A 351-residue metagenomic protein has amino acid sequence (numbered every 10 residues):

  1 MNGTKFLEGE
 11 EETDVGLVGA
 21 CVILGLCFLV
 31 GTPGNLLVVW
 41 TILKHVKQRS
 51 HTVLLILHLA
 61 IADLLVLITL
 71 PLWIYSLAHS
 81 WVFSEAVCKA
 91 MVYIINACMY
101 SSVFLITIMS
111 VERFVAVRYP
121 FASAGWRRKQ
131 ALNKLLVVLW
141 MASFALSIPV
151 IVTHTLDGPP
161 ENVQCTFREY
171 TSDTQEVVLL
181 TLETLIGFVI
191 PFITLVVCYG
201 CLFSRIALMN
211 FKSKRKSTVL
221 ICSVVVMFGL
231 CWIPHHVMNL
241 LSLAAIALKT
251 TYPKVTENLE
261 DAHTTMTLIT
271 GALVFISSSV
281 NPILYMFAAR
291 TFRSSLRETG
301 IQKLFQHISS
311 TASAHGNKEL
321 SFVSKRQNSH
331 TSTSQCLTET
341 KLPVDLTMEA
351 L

Functional and structural regions predicted by a protein language model:
M1-E8, V137, P159, T250-N258 (+2 more regions): Intrinsically disordered regulatory tails of 7TM GPCRs
M1-P33, L37, T171, L180 (+1 more regions): Extracellular N-terminal segment of 7TM GPCRs
N2-E11, W81-V92, N96, Y119 (+4 more regions): Loop architecture of class A 7-transmembrane GPCRs
T13-C21, G25, H51-M109, A116-W126: Extracellular TM2-ECL1-early TM3 structural module of rhodopsin-like
A20-I23, C27, L132-L139, V224 (+1 more regions): Hydrophobic alpha-helical transmembrane segments of polytopic
I68, A145-V152, V189-V196, V225-A244 (+2 more regions): Hydrophobic alpha-helical segments of membrane proteins
M99-V137, L202-F203, A207, M286-R293: Class A GPCR helix-loop hinge within the 7TM core
L135, T166-D173, E183-F188, G200-V237 (+3 more regions): Intracellular effector-coupling site of seven-transmembrane GPCRs, centered on the ICL3-to-TM6 transition
